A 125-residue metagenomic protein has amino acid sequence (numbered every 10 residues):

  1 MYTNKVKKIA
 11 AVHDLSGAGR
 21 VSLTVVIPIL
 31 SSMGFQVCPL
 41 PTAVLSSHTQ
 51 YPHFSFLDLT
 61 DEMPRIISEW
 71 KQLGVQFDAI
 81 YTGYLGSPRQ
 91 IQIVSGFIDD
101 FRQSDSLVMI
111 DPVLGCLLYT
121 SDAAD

Functional and structural regions predicted by a protein language model:
Y2-L117: Conserved N-terminal subdomain of the carbohydrate kinase-like
Y119-D125: Conserved small/polar residues in nucleotide/adenosyl-binding loops
